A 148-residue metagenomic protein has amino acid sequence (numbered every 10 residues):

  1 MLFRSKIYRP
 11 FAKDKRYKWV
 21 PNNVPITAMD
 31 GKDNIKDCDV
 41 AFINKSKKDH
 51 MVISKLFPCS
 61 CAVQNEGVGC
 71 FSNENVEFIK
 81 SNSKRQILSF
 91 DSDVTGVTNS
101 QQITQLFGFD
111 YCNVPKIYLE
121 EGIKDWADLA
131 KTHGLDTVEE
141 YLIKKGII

Functional and structural regions predicted by a protein language model:
M1, P10-A12, L119, G134: Short linear sequence motifs
M1-R4, G146: Accessible peptide chain termini
F3-N82, S100: Phosphate-handling DNA/RNA-contact segment within nucleic-acid enzymes
I35, A41-I43, V76-S92, T98-I148: Replication-associated primase and helicase/ATPase modules
K48, V94-T95: Short alpha-helical
